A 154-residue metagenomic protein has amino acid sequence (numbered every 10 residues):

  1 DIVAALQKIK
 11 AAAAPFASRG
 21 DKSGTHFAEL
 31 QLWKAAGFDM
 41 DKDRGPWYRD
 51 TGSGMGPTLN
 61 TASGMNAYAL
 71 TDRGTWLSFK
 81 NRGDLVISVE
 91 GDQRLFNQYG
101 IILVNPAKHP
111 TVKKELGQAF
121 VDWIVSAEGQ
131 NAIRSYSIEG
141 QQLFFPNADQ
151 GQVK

Functional and structural regions predicted by a protein language model:
I2-K154: Exported/periplasmic ABC-transporter solute-binding proteins
